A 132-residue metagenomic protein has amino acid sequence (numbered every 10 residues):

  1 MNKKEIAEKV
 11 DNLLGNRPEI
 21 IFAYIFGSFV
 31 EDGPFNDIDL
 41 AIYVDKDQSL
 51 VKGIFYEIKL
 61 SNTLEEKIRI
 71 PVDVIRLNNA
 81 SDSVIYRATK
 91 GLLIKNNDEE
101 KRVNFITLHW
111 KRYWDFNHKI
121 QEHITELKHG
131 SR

Functional and structural regions predicted by a protein language model:
M1-F22, V30-P34, S49-R132: Catalytic core of pol beta-like nucleotidyltransferases
N36-I38: Change "...and in nucleic-acid phosphodiester-cleaving endonucleases..." to "...and in nucleic-acid processing enzymes
A41-D45: Short hydrophobic/aromatic beta-strand micro-patches that form the beta-sheet surface supporting nucleotide- or nucleic
